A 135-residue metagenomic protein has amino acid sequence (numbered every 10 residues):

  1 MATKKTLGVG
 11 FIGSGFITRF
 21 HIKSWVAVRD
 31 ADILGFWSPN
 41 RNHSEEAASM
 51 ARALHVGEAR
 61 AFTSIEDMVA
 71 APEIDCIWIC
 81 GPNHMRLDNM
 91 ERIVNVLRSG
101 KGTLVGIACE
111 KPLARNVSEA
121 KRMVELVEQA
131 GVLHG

Functional and structural regions predicted by a protein language model:
M1-L54: N-terminal Rossmann-like dinucleotide-binding module
V28, A71, V96: Acidic-histidine catalytic/liganding microenvironments
L34, A59, E73-D75, V105: Conserved acidic residues
E58-I65: Conserved SAM-binding strand-loop segment of SAM-dependent methyltransferases
I65-P72: Short amphipathic alpha-helix with an adjacent loop that forms part of the alpha/beta core around
E73, G81-P82: Short glycine-/small-residue-rich Rossmann-like dinucleotide-binding loops
D75-C76, L87-G135: Beta-strand-loop-alpha-helix segment that lines the small-molecule cofactor/substrate pocket of alpha/beta enzymes
